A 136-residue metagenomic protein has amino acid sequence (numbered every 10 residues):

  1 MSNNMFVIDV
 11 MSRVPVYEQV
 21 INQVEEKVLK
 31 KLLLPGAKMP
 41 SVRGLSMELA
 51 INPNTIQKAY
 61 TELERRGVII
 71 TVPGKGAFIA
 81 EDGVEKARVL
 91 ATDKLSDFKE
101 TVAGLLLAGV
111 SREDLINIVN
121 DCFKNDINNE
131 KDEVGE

Functional and structural regions predicted by a protein language model:
M1-S12, E130-E136: N-terminal intrinsically disordered/low-complexity leader segments
Y17, S41, K75-T92: Short, cationic-aromatic polyanion-contact patches
L32-A37, R65-G74, F78-D82: Beta-hairpin "wing" of winged helix-turn-helix
K38-L49, L63: A short alpha-helical element within helix-turn-helix/winged-helix DNA-binding domains across DNA-binding proteins
G83-A108: Conserved segment of winged-helix/HTH DNA-binding domains
L106-E136: C-terminal regulatory/oligomerization modules of transcriptional regulators
